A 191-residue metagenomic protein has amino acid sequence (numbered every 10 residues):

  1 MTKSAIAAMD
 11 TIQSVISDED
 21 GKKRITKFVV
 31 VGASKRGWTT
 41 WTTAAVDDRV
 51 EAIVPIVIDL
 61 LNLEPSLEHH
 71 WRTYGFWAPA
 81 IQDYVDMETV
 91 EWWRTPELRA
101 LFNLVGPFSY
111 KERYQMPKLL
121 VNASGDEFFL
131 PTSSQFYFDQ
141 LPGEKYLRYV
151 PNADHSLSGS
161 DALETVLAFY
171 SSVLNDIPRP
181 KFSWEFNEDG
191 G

Functional and structural regions predicted by a protein language model:
M1-D20: Alpha/beta-hydrolase active-site loop
A5, Y114, L120-N122, D126: Short beta-strand/loop motif that positions the catalytic acidic residue of the alpha/beta-hydrolase fold
D20-S34: Alpha/beta-hydrolase fold nucleophile elbow
V30-A44: Glycine-rich nucleophile elbow surrounding the catalytic serine of serine-hydrolase chemistry
T39, E127-S133, S158: Conserved alpha/beta-hydrolase "acid-adjacent" motif
T42-E91, R148-P151, S156-E164: Hydrolase active-site cap/lid region
M116, L130-F138: Short alpha-helix in the alpha/beta-hydrolase fold that links the catalytic acid
D161, A168-G191: Surface beta-strand/loop "capping" patches
